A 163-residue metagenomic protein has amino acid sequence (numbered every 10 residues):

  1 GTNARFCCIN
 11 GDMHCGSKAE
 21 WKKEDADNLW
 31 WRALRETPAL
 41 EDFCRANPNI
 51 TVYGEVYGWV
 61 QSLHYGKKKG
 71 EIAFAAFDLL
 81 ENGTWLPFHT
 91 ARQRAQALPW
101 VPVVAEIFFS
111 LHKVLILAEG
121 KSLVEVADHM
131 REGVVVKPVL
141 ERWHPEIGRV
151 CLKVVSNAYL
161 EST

Functional and structural regions predicted by a protein language model:
T2-T163: Core nucleotide-handling region used for phosphoryl-transfer chemistry
